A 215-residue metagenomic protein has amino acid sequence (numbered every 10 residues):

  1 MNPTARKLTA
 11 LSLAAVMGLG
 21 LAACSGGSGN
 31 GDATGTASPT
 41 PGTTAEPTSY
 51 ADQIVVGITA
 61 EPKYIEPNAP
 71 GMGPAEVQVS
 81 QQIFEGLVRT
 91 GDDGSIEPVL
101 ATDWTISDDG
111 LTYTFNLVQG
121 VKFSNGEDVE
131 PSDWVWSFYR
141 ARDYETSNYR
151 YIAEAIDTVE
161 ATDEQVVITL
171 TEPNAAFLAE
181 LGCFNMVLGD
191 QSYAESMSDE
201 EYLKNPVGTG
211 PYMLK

Functional and structural regions predicted by a protein language model:
M1-A22: Sec-dependent bacterial lipoprotein signal peptides
L21-A37: Bacterial lipoprotein signal-peptidase II cleavage site
T34-V56, G208: Immediate post-signal peptide segment of exported/extracytoplasmic ligand-binding proteins
S49-Q53, Q82, V99-A101, D108-T112 (+4 more regions): Extracytoplasmic
G57-I106, Y139, V207-T209: N-terminal lobe/hinge region of extracytoplasmic solute-binding protein
Q78, Q82, S95, V99 (+5 more regions): Extracytoplasmic/secreted proteins, especially bacterial periplasmic and envelope-associated proteins
T102-E145, T162, V167: Aromatic- and charge-enriched surface segment that lines or borders ligand/interaction sites
R150-A194, P211-K215: Surface-exposed binding/hinge segments that line and control ligand-binding clefts or catalytic entry sites
